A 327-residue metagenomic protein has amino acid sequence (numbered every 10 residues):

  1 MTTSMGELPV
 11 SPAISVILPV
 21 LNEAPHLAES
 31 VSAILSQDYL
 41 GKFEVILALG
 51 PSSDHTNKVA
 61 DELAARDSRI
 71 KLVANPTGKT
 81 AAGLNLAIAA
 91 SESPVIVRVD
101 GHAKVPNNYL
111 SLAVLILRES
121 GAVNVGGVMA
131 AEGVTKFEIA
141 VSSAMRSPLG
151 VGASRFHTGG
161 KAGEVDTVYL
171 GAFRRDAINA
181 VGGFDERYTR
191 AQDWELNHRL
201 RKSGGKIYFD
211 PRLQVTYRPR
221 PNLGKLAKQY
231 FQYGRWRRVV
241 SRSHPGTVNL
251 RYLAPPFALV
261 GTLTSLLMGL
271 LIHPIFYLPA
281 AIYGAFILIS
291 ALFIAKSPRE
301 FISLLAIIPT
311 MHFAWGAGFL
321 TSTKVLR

Functional and structural regions predicted by a protein language model:
P12-S15, E44, E195: Cell-envelope/extracellular polymer assembly enzymes that use nucleotide-activated donors
S32-K42: Short, acidic, metal-binding catalytic loop of nucleotide-sugar glycosyltransferases
L49-K58, T77, D100-A103: A conserved acidic beta->alpha catalytic loop
A74-S91, L112, V168: Glycine-rich, basic loop-to-helix element that forms the pyrophosphate-binding segment of sugar-nucleotide handling
I96: Short aromatic/hydrophobic "clamp" motif used to bind/position activated sugar donors
N108-I139, Q214, R218: Conserved donor NDP-sugar-binding/catalytic core segment of glycosyltransferases
D185-V248: Catalytic donor/gating beta->alpha subdomain of glycosyltransferases that bind UDP-sugars
A258-R327: Membrane-embedded multi-pass helical conduit in multi-pass membrane proteins, especially envelope-biosynthetic
